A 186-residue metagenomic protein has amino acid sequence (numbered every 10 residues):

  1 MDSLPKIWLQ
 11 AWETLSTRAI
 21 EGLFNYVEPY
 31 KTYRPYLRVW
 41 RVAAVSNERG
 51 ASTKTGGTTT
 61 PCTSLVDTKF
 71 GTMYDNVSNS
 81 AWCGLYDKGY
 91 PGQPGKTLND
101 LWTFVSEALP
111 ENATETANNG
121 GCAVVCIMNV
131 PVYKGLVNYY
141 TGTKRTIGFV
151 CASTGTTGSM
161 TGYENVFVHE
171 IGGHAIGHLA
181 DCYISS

Functional and structural regions predicted by a protein language model:
M1-L4, Q10-R18: N-terminal module-boundary/linker segments of secreted carbohydrate-active enzymes
M1-P5, L23-S185: Active-site-proximal segment of zinc-dependent metalloprotease catalytic domains
